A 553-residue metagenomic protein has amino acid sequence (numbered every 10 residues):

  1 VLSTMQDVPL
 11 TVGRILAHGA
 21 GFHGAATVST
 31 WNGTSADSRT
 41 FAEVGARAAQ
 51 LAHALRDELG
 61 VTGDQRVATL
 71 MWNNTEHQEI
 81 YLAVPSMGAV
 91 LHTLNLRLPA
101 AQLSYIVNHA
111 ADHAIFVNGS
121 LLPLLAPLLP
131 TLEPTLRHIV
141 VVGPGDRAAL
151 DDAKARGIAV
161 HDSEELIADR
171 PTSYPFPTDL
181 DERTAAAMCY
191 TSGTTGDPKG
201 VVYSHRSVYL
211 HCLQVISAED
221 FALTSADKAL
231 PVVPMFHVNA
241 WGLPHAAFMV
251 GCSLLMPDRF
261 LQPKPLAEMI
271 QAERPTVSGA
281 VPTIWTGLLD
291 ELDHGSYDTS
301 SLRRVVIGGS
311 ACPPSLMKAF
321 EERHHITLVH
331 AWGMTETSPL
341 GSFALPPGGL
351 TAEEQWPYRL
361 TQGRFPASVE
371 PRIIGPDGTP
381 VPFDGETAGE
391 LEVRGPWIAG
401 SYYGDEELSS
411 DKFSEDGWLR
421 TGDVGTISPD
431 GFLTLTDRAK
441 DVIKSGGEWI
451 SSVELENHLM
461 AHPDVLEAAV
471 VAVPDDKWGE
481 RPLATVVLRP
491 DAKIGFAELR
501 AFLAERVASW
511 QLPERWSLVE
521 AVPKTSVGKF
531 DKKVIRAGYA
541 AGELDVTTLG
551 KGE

Functional and structural regions predicted by a protein language model:
V28-N74, Q78-L82, P99-N108, E164: Conserved AMP-binding/adenylate-forming core of the ANL superfamily
H53, L98, S104, I115-V117 (+6 more regions): AMP-binding/adenylate-forming catalytic core of the ANL superfamily
E58-T62, R170-T184, M188-L230, G242 (+1 more regions): Conserved adenylate-forming
S86-E165, P490-A492, E505: Structural core segment of the AMP-binding/adenylate-forming
M87, Y209-K228, F236-T276, E291-L292: Conserved AMP-binding/adenylation subdomain of ANL enzymes
V142, E505-F530, T548-E553: AMP-binding/adenylate-forming catalytic domain of the ANL superfamily
H161, A272-A280, L289-P357, E370 (+1 more regions): Gly/Ser/Thr-rich phosphate-binding loop
R364-S368, P376-K412, E448-I450: Conserved ATP/PPi-binding loop(s) of AMP-dependent carboxylate-activating enzymes
